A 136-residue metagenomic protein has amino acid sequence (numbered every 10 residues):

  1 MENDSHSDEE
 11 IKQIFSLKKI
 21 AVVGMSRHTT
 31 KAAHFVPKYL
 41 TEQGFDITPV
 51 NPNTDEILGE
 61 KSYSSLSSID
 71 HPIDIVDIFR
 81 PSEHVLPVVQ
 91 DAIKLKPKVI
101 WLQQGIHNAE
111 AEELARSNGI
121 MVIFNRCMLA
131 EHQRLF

Functional and structural regions predicted by a protein language model:
E2-D74, L86-F136: Structural/interface elements that position substrates and couple domains in central-metabolism enzymes
D77-P81: Short glycine-/small-residue-rich Rossmann-like dinucleotide-binding loops
